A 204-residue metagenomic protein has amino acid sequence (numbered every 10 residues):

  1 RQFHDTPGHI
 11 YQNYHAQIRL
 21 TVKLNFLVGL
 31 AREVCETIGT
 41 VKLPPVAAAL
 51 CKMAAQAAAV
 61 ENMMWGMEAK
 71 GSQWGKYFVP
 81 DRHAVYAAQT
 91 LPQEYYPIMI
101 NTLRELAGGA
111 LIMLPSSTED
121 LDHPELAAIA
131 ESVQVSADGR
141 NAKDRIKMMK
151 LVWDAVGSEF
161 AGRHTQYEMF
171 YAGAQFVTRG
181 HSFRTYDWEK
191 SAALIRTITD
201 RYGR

Functional and structural regions predicted by a protein language model:
R1-A58: Glycine-rich beta->alpha junctions and the first turn(s) of the following alpha-helix
H15, V41, K76-V79, H83: Short coil/turn segments at secondary-structure junctions
K23, K42, K52, K70 (+4 more regions): Context-gated lysine
C35-G39, E68, S72, A107: A structural signal for long alpha-helical coiled-coils and helix-turn connectors that form the cytosolic signaling
A47-C51, V79-Y86: Short, charged, amphipathic alpha-helical segments
C51-Q73, L91, I98, R104: Loop-to-helix element that buttresses phosphate recognition and phosphoryl-transfer chemistry
M67-Y77, M113, S117-D120: Active/binding-pocket-proximal capping segment
H83, A87-R204: Alpha-helix capping/hinge segments and adjacent helical runs
